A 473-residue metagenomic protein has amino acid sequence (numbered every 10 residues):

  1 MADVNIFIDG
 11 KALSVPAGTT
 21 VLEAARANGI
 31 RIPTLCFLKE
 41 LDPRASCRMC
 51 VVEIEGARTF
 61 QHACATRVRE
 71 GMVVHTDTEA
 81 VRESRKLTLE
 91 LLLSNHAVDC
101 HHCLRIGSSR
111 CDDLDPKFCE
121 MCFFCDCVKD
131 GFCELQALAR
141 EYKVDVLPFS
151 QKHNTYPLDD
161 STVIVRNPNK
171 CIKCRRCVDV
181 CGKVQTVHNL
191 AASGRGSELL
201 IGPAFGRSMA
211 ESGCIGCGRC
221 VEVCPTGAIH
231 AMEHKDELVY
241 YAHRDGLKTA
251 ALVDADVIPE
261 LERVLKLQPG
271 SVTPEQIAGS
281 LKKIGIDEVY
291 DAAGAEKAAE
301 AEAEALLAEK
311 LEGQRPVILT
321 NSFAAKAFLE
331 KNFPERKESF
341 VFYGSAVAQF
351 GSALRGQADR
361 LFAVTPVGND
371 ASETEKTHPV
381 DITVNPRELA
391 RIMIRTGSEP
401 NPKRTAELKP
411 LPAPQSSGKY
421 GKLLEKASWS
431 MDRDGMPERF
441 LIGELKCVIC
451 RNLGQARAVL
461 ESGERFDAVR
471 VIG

Functional and structural regions predicted by a protein language model:
A2-D9: Eukaryote-biased recognition of intrinsically disordered, low-complexity regulatory segments
D9, A17, R195, T226: Short glycine-rich loop/turn motifs that provide flexible caps or phosphate-binding loops at active sites
D9-K11, V165: Extended, non-catalytic structural segments that build the interaction scaffolds of large macromolecular assemblies
A12, A17-V73, D77, V81 (+3 more regions): Iron-sulfur-associated redox domains of electron-transfer enzymes in respiratory and anaerobic energy metabolism
R48-S212, G216, E222, I229-K248: Fe-S ferredoxin-like electron-transfer domains and their immediately adjacent linker/connector regions across
I172, I215, C224, V264 (+1 more regions): Short conserved micro-motifs on helix faces and helix-strand junctions that flank and scaffold key functional residues
